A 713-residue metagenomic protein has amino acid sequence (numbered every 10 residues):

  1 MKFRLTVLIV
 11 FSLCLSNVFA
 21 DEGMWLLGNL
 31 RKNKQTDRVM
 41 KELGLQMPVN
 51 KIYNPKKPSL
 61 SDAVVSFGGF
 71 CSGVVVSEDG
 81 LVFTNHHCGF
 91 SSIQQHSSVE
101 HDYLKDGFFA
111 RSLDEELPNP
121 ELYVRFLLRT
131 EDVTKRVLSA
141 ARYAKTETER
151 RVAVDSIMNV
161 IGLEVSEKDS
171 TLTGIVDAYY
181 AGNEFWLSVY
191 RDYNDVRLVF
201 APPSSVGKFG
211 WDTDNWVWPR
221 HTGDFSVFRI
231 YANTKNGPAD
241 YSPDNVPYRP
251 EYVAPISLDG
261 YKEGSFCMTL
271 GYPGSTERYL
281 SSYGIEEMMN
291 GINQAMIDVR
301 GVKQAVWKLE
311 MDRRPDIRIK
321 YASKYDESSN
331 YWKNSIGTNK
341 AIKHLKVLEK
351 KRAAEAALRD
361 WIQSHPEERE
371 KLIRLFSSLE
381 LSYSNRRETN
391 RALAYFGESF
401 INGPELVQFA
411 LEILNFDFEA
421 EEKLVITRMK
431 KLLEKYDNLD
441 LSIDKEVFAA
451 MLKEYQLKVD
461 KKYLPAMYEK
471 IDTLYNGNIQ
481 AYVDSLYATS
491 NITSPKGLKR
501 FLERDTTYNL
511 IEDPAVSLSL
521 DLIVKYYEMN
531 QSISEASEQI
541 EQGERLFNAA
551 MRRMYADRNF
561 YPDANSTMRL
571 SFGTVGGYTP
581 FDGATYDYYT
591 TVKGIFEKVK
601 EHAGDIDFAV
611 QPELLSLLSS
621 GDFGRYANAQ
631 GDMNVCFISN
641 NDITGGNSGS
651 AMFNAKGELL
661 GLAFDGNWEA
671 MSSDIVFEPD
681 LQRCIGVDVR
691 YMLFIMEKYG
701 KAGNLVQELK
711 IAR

Functional and structural regions predicted by a protein language model:
M1-E22: Bacterial Sec-dependent N-terminal signal peptides
N17-R713: Terminal presequence/propeptide segments associated with secretion/organelle targeting and zymogen/polyprotein
